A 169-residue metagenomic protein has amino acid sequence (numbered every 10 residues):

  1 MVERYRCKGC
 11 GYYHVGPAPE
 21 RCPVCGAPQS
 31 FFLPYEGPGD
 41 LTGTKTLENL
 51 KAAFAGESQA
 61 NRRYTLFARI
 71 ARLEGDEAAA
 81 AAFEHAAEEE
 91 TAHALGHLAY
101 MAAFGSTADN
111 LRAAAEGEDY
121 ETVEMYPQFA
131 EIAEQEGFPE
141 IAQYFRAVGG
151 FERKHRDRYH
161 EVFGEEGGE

Functional and structural regions predicted by a protein language model:
V2-E169: Non-heme di-metal
